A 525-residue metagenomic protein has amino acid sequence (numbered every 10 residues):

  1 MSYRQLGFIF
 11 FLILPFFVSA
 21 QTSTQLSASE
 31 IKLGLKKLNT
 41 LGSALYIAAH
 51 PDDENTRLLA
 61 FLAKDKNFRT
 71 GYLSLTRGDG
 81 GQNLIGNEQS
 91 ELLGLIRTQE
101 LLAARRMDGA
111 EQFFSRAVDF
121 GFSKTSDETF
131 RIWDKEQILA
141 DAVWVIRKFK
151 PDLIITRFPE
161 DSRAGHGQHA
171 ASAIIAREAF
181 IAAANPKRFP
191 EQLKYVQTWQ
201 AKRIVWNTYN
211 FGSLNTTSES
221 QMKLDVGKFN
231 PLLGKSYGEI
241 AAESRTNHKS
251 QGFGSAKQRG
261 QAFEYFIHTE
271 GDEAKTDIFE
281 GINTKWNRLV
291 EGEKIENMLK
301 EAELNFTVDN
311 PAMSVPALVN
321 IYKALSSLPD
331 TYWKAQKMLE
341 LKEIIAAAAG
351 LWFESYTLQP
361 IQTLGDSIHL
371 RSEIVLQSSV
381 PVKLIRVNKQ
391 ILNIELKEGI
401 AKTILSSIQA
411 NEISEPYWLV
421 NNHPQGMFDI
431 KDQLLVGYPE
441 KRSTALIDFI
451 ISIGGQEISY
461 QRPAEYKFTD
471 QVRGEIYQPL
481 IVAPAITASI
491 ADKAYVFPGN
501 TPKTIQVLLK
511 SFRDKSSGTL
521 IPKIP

Functional and structural regions predicted by a protein language model:
S2-Y3, A20-A44, T125-T129, K135-F353: Metal-dependent de-N-acetylase/amidase catalytic core
G7-F17: Bacterial N-terminal signal peptides
Q21-K148, A170, R177-I181: Active-site rim/loop-helix segments in enzyme catalytic domains that contact anionic ligands
Y322-G365, Y466-N500: Low-complexity, acidic Ser/Thr/Pro/Gly-rich terminal tails and inter-domain linkers that flank the onset of structured
S367-I394, K402-S407, E415-W418, A445-I450 (+1 more regions): Beta-strand-rich binding/interaction modules
E398-P463: Eukaryote-biased detector of low-complexity, proline/serine/threonine-rich segments and adjacent exposed loops
P439-R513: Acidic, serine/threonine- and proline-rich intrinsically disordered appendage/tail regions
